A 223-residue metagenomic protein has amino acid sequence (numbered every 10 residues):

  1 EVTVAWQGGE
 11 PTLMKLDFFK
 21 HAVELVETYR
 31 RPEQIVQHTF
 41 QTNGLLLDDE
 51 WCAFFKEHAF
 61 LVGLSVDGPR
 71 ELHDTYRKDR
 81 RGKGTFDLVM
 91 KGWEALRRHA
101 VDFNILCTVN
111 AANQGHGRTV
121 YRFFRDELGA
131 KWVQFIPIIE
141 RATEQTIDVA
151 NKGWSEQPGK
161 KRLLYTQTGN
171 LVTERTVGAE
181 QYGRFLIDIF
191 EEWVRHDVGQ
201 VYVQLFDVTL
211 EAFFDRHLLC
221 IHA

Functional and structural regions predicted by a protein language model:
V2-A5, M14-L164: Radical SAM/AdoMet-radical enzyme domain recognition
Q7-G8, E191: Generic detector of contiguous secondary-structure segments
G8, D74-K78, L171-R175: A short, mixed-charge helix-start or loop-turn motif at secondary-structure junctions
W154-A223: A C-terminal junction/extension of Radical SAM enzymes
